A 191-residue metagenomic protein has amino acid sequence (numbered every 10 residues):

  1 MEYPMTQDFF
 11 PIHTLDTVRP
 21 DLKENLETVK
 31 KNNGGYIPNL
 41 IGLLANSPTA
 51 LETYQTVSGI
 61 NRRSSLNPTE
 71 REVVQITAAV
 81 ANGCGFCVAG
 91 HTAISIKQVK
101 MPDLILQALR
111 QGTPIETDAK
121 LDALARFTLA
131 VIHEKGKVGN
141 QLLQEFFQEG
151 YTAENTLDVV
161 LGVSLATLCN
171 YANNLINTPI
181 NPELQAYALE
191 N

Functional and structural regions predicted by a protein language model:
M1-N191: Hydrophobic alpha-helical segments
